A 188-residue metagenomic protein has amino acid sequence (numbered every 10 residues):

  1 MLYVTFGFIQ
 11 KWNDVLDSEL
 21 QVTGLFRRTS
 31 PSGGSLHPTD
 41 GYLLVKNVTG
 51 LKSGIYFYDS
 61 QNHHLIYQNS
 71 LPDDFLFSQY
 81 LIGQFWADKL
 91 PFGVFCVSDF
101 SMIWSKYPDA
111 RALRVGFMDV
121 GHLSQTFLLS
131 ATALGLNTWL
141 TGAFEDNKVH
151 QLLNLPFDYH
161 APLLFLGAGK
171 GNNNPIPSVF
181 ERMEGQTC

Functional and structural regions predicted by a protein language model:
M1, G41, L90-V94, S98-M102 (+1 more regions): Small-aliphatic-rich amphipathic alpha-helix that forms the alpha element of a beta-alpha
M1-K89, M183-C188: N-terminal amphipathic, basic helical "cap/leader" segment at the start of enzyme domains
W12, K52, I103-S105, P175-P177: Short helix/loop capping segments that flank catalytic or ligand/cofactor-binding pockets
K46-V48, D99, G171: Solvent-exposed coil/turn segments that connect beta secondary-structure elements in extracytoplasmic/periplasmic
I55, G93-F95, F165-G167: Conserved hydrophobic/aromatic beta-strand scaffold that supports enzyme active sites
T132, D158-H160: A structural signal for short secondary-structure junctions
Q151-D158: Short proline/glycine-enriched turn/loop segments at secondary-structure junctions
A161-C188: C-terminal helix-cap and adjacent tail motif
